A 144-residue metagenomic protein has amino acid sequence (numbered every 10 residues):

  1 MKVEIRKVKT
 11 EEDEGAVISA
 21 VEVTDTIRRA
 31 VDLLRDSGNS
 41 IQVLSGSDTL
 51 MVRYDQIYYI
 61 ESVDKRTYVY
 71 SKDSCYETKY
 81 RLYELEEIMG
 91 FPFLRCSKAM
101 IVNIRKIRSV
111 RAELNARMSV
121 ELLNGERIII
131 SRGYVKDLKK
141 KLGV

Functional and structural regions predicted by a protein language model:
M1-T26: N-terminal regulatory/sensing modules of transcriptional regulators
V8-K9, I60, A116, V135: Proteins with a high burden of low-complexity, intrinsically disordered sequence enriched in S/T/G/P/A and R, requiring
K9, E22, S47, L82 (+1 more regions): A broadly conserved detector of short glycine/acidic/proline-rich loop/turn motifs that flank catalytic sites and bind
A20-E22, N124, R132: Short, structured patches in soluble enzyme cores that scaffold and shape functional sites
T26-L123, R127: Conserved binding/recognition cores within well-folded domains
I129-R132, K136: C-terminal structural segments of small proteins and small subunits
K139-V144: Short hydrophobic/aromatic patches at helix-to-coil boundaries
